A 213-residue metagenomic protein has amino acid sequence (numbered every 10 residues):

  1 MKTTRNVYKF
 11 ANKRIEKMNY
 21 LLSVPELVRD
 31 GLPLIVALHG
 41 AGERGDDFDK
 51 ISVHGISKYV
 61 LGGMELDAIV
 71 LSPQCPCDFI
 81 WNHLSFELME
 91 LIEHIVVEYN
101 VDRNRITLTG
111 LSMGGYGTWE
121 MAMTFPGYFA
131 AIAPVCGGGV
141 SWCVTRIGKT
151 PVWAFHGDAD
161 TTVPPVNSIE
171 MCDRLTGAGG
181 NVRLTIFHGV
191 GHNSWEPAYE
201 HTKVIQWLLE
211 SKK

Functional and structural regions predicted by a protein language model:
M1-L34, A68, T109-Y116, M121 (+4 more regions): A domain-start/cap signature at the N-terminus of enzymes
L27-D30, P76-M113: Gly/Ser-rich "nucleophile elbow"/oxyanion-hole loop immediately N-terminal to the catalytic nucleophile in hydrolases
L34, L38-M89: Active-site machinery of serine-nucleophile hydrolases
E93, V97-E98, N104-G148: Primarily recognizes the serine-hydrolase "nucleophile elbow" in alpha/beta-hydrolase and SGNH/GDSL folds
W153-H156, D160: Short beta-strand/loop motif that positions the catalytic acidic residue of the alpha/beta-hydrolase fold
G157, L184-S194: Histidine-bearing beta->alpha loop at or near hydrolase active sites
T161-N167: Conserved alpha/beta-hydrolase "acid-adjacent" motif
W195-Q206: Post-His helix in hydrolase/transferase enzymes
